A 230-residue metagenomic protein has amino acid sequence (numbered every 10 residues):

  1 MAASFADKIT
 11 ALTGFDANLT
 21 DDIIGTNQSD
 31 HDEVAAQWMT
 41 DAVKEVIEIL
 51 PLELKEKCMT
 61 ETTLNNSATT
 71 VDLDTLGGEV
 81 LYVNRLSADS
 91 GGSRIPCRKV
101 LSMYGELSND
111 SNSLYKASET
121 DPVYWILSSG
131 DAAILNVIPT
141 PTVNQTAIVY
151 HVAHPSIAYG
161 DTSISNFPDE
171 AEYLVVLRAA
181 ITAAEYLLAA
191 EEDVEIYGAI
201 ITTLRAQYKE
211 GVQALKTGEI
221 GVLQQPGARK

Functional and structural regions predicted by a protein language model:
M1-K230: Glycine-enriched, solvent-exposed interface loops adjoining structured elements
